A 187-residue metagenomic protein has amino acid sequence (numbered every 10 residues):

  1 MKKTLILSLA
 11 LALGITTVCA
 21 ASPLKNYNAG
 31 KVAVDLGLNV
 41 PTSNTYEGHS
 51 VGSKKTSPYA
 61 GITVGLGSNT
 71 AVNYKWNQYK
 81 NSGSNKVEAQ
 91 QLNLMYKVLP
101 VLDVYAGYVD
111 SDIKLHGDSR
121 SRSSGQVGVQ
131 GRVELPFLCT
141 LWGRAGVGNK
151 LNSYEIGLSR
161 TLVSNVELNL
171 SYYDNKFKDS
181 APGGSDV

Functional and structural regions predicted by a protein language model:
M1-A33: Cleavable N-terminal export/targeting peptides
A20-N81, A145: Short glycine/proline- and aromatic-enriched beta-strand/turn motifs that initiate or cap beta-hairpins
V32, T56-A60, E88-L92, G125-V129 (+2 more regions): Hydrophobic, lipid-facing positions within transmembrane beta-strands of outer-membrane proteins
V32-V34, S68-Y74, P100-A106, L135-L141 (+1 more regions): Repeated loop/turn-to-beta-strand initiation elements of outer-membrane beta-barrel proteins
L38, A60-L66, L92-Y96, V127-V133 (+1 more regions): Residues on the lipid-exposed face of transmembrane beta-strands in outer-membrane beta-barrel proteins
T45-H49, Q78-V87, A106-S124, A145-S159 (+1 more regions): Outer-membrane beta-barrel translocator/channel fold
T70-G107: Mid-chain, structured segments of secreted extracytoplasmic proteins
S119-F137: A mid-sequence interfacial segment
